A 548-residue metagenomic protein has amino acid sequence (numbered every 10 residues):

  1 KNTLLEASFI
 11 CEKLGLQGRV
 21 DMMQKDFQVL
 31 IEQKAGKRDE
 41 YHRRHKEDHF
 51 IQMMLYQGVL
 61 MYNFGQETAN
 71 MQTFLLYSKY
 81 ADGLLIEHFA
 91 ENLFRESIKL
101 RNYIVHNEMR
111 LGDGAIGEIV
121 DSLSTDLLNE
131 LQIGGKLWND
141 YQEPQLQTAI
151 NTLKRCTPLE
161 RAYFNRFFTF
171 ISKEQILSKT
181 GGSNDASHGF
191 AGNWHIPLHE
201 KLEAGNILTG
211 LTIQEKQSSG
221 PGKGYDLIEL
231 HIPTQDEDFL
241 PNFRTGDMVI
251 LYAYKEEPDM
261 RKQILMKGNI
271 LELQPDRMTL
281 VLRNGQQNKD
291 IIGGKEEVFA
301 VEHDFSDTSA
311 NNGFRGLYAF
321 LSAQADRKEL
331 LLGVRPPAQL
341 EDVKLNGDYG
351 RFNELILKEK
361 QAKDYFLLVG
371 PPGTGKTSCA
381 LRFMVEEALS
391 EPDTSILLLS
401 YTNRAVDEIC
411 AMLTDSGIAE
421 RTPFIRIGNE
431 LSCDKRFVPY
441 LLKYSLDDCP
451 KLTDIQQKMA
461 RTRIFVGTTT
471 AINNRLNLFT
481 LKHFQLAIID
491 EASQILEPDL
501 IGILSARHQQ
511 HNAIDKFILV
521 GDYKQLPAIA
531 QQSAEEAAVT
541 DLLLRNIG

Functional and structural regions predicted by a protein language model:
N2-N102: Mg2+/Mn2+-dependent nuclease catalytic core
E40-H42, D82-E87, V406-E408, C433-V438 (+1 more regions): Switch/connector loops and helix/strand junctions flanking conserved nucleotide-binding motifs in nucleotide-processing
L76-D82, E91-G112, E237-L357, Q361 (+4 more regions): Pre-ATPase regulatory/linker segments immediately N-terminal to the P-loop/RecA-like helicase/translocase core
N92-T245, M278-N284, L317-Y318, R327: A helicase ATPase "motif cassette" and its flanking acidic/Ser/Thr-rich regulatory loops
A362-L368, D393-S395: Pre-Walker A (Motif I) flank of P-loop NTPase domains
P372-T374, C379, F383-T414, F424-I427: Conserved RecA-like ASCE P-loop NTPase motor core of nucleic-acid helicases/translocases
S390-T394, Y401-R404, Q456, T470-I472 (+1 more regions): Conserved helicase motor core of SF1/SF2 NTP-dependent helicases
R436-F465: Conserved motor-coupling elements within RecA-like helicase/translocase cores
